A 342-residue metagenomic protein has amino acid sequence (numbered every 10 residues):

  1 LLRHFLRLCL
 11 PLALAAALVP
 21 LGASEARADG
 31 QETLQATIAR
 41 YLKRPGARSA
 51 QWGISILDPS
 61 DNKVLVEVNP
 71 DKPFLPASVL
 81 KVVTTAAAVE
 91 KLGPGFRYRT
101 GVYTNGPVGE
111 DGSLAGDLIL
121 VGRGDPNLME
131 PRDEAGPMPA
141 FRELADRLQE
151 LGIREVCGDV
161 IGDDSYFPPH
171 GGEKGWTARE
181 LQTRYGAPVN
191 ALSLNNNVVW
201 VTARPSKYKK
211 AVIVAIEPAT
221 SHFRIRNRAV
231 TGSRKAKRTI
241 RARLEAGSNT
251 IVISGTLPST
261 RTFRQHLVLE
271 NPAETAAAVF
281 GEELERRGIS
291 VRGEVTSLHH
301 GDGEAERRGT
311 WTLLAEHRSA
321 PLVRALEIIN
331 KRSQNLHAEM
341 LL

Functional and structural regions predicted by a protein language model:
L1-H4: N-terminal secretory signal peptides that target proteins for export/translocation
C9-P20: Bacterial N-terminal signal peptides
L21-A28: Sec/Tat signal peptide C-region and signal peptidase I cleavage site
D29-R44, E90-L342: Conserved serine DD-peptidase/penicillin-binding transpeptidase domain and beta-lactam-recognizing active-site
K43-V68, T296: A short, well-structured edge-of-sheet supersecondary motif
Q51-G53, D71-P73, V79, R99 (+1 more regions): A common structural microfeature
E67-A87: Short active-site loop at a secondary-structure junction that contains or immediately precedes the catalytic residue(s)
